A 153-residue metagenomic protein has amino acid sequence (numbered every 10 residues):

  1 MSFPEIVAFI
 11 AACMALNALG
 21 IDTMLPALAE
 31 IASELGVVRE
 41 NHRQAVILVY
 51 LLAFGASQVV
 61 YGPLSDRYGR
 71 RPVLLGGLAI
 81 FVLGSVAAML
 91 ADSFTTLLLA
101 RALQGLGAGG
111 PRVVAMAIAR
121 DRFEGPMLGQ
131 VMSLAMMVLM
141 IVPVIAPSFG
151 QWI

Functional and structural regions predicted by a protein language model:
E5-V37: Extracytoplasmic
A18, D22, M89, G105-V113: Small-residue-rich segments within alpha-helical transmembrane domains of MFS-like 12-TM solute carriers
D22, L51-V59, G109, P143-V144: Residue-level signature of mid-helix packing/kink "hotspots" within the transmembrane helices of 12-pass Major
L28-A56: Extracellular/periplasmic helix-loop-helix junction of adjacent transmembrane segments in MFS-like secondary
A56-T95: Conserved MFS/SLC helix-loop-helix module at the cytosolic interface between two early adjacent transmembrane helices
A100-L139: Cytoplasmic helix-loop-helix junction between adjacent transmembrane helices in 12-TM secondary transporters
V142-Q151: Small-residue (Gly/Pro/Ala) motifs that create kinks and tight helix-helix packing interfaces
